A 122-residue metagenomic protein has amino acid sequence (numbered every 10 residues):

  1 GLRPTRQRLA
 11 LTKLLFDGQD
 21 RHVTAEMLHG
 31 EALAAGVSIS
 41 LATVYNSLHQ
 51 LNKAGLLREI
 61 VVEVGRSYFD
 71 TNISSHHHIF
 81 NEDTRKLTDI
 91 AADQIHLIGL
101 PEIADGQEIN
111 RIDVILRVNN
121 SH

Functional and structural regions predicted by a protein language model:
G1-T12: Short alpha-helical segments that sit at the start of domains
L2, D17-R21, A35: Short helix-capping/hinge SLiMs at alpha-helix to coil transitions
A10-K13, M27, T43-N46: Amphipathic alpha-helical interaction segments
T24-G36: DNA-recognition alpha helix
V44-A54: Basic amphipathic alpha-helical segments that dock to polyanions
L56-H122: Non-DNA-binding regulatory cores of transcription-related proteins, predominantly C-terminal effector-binding
